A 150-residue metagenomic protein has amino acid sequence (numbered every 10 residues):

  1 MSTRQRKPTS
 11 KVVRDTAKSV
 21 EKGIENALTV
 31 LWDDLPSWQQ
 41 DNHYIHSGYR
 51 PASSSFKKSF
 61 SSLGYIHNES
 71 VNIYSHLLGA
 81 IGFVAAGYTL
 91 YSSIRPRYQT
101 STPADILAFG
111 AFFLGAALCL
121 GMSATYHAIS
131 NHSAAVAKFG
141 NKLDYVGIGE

Functional and structural regions predicted by a protein language model:
S2-E150: Early transmembrane hairpin module of multi-pass membrane proteins
